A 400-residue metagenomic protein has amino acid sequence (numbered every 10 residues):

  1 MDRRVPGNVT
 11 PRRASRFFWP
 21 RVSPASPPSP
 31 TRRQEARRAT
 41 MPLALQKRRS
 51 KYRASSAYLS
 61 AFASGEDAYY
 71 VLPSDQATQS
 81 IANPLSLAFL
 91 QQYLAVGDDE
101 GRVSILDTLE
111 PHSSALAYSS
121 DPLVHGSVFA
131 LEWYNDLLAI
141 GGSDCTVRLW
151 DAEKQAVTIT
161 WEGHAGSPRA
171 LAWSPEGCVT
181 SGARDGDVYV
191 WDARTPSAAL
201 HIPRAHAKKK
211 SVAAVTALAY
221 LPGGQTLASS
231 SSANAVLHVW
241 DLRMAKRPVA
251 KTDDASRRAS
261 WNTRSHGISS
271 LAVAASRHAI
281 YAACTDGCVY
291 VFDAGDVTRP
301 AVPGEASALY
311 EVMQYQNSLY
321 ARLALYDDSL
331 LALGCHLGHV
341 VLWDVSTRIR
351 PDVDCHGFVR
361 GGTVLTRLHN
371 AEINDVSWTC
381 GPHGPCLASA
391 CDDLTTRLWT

Functional and structural regions predicted by a protein language model:
M1-Y93, G97-S104, E110: Intrinsically disordered, low-complexity acidic/Ser/Thr/Pro-rich linker and tail segments in large eukaryotic scaffolds
L72-Q79, S113-L123, V157-G163, G182 (+6 more regions): Short C-terminal beta-strands that terminate individual repeats in beta-propeller domains, predominantly WD40 blades
I81-F89, L123-Y134, G166-W173, K208-L221 (+3 more regions): Canonical WD40 repeat/beta-propeller blade segments in eukaryotic WD-repeat proteins
L85, E100-S104, D144-R148, G166 (+6 more regions): Short coil/turn segments within WD40 beta-propeller repeats
Q92, N135-D136, E176-G177, G223-Q225 (+3 more regions): Short coil/turn segments that connect the beta-strands within blades of beta-propeller domains
L94-G97, L138-G142, V179-A183, L227-S231 (+3 more regions): Conserved beta-strand element within WD40/beta-propeller blades
T108-P111, A152-Q155, A193-P196, L242-A245 (+2 more regions): Short loop/turn segments that connect beta-strands within beta-propeller blades
N374-T400: Blade-level signature of beta-propeller repeat domains, shared across WD40, Kelch, NHL, RCC1 and BNR/Asp-box propellers
